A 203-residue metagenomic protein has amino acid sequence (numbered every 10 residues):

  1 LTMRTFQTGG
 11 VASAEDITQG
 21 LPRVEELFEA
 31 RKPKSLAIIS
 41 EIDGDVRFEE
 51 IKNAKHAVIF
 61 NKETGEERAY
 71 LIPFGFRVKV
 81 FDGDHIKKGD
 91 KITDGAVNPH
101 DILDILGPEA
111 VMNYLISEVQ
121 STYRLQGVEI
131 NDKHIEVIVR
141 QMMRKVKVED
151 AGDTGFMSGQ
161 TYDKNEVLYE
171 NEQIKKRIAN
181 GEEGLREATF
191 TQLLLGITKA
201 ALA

Functional and structural regions predicted by a protein language model:
L1-A203: Intrinsically disordered, low-complexity regulatory segments
